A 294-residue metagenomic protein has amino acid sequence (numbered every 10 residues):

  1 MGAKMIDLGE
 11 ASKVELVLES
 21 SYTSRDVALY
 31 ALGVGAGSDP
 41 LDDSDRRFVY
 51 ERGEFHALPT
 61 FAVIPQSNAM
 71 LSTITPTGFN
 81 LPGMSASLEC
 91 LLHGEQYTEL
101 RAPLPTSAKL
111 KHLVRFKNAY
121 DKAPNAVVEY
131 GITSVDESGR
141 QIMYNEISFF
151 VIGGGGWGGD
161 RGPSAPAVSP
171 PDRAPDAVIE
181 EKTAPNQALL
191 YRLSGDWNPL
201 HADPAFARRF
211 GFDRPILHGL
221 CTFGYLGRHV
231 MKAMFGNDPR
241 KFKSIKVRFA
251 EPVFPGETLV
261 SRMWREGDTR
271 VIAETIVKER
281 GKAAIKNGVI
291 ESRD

Functional and structural regions predicted by a protein language model:
G2-K109: Hydrophobic, proline/glycine-rich low-complexity stretches
G2-L16, N68, L91-I179, V253-G256 (+1 more regions): HotDog/MaoC-like acyl-thioester-processing domains
A3-E51, P166-T222, H229-K232: A contiguous, surface-exposed recognition patch within enzymatic or periplasmic domains that forms
T23, L71-G78, F149-G154, T183-S194: Phosphate-binding glycine-rich loops and adjacent basic patches that engage nucleotide phosphates, nucleic-acid
L29, R47, P59-A62, Y97 (+5 more regions): Generic structural signal for residues positioned in beta-strands
D42-R46, T73, N118, F150 (+5 more regions): Amphipathic, positively biased hydrophobic alpha-helical segments used for protein targeting and membrane insertion
Y50, V63, H93-G94, L100 (+9 more regions): Generic structural "secondary-structure junction" signal
A205-V289: Catalytic-pocket segment enriched in acidic/His residues
